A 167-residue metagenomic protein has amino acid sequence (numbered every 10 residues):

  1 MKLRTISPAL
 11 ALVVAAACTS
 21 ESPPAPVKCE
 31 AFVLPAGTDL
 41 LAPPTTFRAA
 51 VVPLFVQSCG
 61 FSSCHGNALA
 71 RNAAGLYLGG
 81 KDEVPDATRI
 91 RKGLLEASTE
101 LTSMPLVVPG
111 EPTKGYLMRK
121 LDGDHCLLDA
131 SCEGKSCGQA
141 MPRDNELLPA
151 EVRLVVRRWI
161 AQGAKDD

Functional and structural regions predicted by a protein language model:
M1-T46, R157-D167: Post-cleavage N-terminal segment of exported redox proteins
S20-P44, R48, V52-A150: Solvent-exposed helix-loop boundary motif
